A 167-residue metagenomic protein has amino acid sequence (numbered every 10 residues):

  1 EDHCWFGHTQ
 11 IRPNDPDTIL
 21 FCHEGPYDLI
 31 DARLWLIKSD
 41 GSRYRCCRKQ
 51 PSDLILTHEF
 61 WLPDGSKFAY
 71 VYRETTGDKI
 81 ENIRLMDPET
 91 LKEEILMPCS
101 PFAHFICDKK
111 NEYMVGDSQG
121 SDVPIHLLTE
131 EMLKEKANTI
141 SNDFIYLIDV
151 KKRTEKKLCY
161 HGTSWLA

Functional and structural regions predicted by a protein language model:
E1-C4, I37-I55, L85-F102, D149-L166: Multi-bladed beta-propeller domains
D2-C46: Loop-centered beta-sheet repeat module
D2-I19, P51-V71, C99-D117, S121 (+1 more regions): Conserved beta-propeller blade repeats
N14-P16, Y27-D28, S52, D64 (+4 more regions): Short strand-connecting beta-turns/loops that link adjacent beta-strands
F21-D31, R73-G77, G116-I140: Short, conserved, GDST-rich strand-edge loop motifs in beta-rich repeat architectures
R33-W35, N82-R84, F144-Y146: A short loop-to-beta-strand structural motif that recurs across blades of beta-propeller domains
N82, E94-I95, F105, P124-L127 (+2 more regions): Extended hydrophobic-aromatic, low-complexity segments
D117-S121, E131-A167: C-terminal closing repeat unit and adjoining cap/tail of repeat-based domains
